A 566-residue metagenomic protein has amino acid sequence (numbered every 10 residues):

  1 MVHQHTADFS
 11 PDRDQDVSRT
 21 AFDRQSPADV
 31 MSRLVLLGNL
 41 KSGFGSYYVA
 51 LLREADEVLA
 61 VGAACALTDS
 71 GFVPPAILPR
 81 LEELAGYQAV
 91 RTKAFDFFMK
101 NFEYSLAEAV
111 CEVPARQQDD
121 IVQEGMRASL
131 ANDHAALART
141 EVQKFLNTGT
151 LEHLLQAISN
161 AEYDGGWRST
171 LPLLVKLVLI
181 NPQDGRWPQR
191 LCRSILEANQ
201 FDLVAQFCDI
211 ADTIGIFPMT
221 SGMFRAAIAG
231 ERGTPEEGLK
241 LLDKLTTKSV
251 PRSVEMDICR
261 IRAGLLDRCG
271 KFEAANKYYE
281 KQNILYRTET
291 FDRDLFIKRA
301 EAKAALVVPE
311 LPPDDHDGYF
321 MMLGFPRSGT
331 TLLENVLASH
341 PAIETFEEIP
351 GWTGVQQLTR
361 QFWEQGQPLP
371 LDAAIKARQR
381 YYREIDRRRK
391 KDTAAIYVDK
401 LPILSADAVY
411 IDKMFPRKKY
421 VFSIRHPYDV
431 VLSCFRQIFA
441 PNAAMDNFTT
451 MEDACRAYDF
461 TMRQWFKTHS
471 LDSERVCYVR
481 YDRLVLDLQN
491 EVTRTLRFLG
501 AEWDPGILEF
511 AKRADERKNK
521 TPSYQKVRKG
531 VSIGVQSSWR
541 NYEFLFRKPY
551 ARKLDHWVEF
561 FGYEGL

Functional and structural regions predicted by a protein language model:
G62, A66, K93, Q123-E124 (+4 more regions): "A position-specific structural signal for the A-helix of alpha-solenoid helical repeats
A85, T148-G149, P182, I216 (+2 more regions): Short coil turns that delineate tetratricopeptide repeat
A205-D209, P235-P251, D257-P312, Y382 (+3 more regions): PAPS-dependent sulfotransferases, especially Golgi type II membrane carbohydrate sulfotransferases
P313-K413: Phosphate-binding active sites in nucleotide-utilizing proteins
I411, F415-C434: Conserved phosphate-donor/acceptor-positioning beta-strand/loop module used by diverse small-molecule
